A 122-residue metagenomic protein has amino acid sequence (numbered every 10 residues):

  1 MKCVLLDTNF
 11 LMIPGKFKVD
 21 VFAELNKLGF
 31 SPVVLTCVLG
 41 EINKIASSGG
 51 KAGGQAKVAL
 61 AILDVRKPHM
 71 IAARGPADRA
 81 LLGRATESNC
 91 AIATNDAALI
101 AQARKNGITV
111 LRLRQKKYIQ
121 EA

Functional and structural regions predicted by a protein language model:
M1-K16: Metal-dependent nucleic-acid phosphoesterase active-site entry motif
F10, V38, A98-L99: Alpha-helix capping/helix-boundary segments
K16-N26: Histidine-anchored nucleotide/phosphate-binding helix
E24-S47: PIN/NYN-family metal-dependent endoribonuclease catalytic core
P32-V34, A91-T94, R112: Short, hydrophobic beta-strand segments that form beta-sheet elements in well-ordered domains
E41-A80: PIN-domain endoribonuclease scaffold, especially VapC-family toxins
G75-A91, A97-Q102, N106: Acidic, metal-associated active-site segment
I100-A122: Acidic, PIN/NYN-like endoribonuclease modules and their adjacent C-terminal/linker elements
